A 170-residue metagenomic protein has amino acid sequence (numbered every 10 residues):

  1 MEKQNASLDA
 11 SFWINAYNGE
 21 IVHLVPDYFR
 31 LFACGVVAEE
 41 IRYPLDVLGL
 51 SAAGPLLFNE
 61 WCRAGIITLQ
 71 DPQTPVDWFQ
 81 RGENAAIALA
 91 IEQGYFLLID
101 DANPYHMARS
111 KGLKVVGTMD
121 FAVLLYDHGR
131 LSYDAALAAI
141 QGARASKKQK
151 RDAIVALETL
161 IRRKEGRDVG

Functional and structural regions predicted by a protein language model:
E2-Y95, A102-Y105, L113, A139-I140 (+1 more regions): Active-site-proximal, substrate-binding regions of enzyme catalytic domains and RNA-binding/basic surfaces
V37, T118, D134-A138: Acidic/polar active-site rim loop that often engages polyanionic ligands
Y43, R109, D127-H128, R144-A145: Short Asp/Glu-rich motifs
D46-V47, R130-A135: Short, surface-exposed amphipathic charged segments that create phosphate/polyanion-binding patches used for binding
L97, V115, S132-Y133: Residue-level detector of short coil/turn "hinge" positions at structural boundaries
S110-T118: A short alpha->loop->secondary-structure connector
T118-L131: Long, charge-dense
D134, K148-Q149: Short, glycine-/small-residue-rich phosphate/pyrophosphate-handling segment
